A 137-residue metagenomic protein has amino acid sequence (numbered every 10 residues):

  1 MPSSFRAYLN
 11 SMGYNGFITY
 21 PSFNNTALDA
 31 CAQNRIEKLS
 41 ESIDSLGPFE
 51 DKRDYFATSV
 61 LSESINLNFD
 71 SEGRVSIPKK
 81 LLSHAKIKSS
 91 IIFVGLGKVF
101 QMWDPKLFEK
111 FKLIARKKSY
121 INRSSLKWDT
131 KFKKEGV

Functional and structural regions predicted by a protein language model:
F5-L67, S71, K80-V137: Flexible "stalk/tail and boundary" regions
